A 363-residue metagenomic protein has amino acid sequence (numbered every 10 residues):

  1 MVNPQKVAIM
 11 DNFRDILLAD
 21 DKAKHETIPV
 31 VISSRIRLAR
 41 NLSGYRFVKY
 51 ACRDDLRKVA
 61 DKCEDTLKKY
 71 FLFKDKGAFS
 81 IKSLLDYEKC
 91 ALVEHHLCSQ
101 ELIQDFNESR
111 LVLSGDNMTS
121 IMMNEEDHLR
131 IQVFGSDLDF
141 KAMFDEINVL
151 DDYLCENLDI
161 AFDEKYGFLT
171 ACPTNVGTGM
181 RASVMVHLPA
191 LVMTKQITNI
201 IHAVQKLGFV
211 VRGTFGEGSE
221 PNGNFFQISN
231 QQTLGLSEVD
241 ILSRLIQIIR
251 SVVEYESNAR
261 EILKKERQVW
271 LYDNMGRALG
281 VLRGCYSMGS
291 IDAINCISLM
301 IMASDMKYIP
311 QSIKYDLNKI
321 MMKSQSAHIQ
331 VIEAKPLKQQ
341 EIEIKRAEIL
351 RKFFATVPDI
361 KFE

Functional and structural regions predicted by a protein language model:
M1-K165, M180, T194, N199-I201 (+1 more regions): Long, Pro/Ser/Thr-rich low-complexity/intrinsically disordered regulatory tracts in eukaryotic proteins
G167-V186: Conserved phosphate/anionic-ligand binding catalytic regions in large, soluble enzymes, centered on
